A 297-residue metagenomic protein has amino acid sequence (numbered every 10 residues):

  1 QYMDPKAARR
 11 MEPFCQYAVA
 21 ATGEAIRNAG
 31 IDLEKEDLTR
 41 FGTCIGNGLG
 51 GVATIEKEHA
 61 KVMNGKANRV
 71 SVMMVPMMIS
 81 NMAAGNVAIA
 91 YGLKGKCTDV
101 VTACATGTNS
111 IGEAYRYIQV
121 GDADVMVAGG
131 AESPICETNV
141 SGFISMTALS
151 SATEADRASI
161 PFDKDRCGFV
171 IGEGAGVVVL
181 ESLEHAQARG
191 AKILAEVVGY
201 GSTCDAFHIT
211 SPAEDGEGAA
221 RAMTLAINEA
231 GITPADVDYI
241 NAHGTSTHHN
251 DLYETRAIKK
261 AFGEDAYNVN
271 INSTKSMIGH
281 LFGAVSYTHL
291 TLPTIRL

Functional and structural regions predicted by a protein language model:
Q1-A7, Y17-E24, G48, N86-I89 (+2 more regions): Conserved beta-strand-centric core segments of catalytic alpha/beta enzyme folds
Q1-T102, A131-V140, P234-L252: Conserved beta-ketoacyl condensing-enzyme motif
A18-A29, A83, S110, S182-L183 (+3 more regions): Short, well-ordered amphipathic alpha-helical segments that serve as non-catalytic structural scaffolds within diverse
A53-A67, Y117-V120, V140-T153, E214-D215 (+1 more regions): A glycine- and small-aliphatic-rich helix-loop capping segment at beta-alpha/alpha-beta transitions that lines
E154-A230, D238-Y239: Condensing-enzyme catalytic core mediating Claisen C-C bond formation in acyl metabolism
F207-G216, T245-F262, L281-Y287: Short glycine/threonine-rich loop-to-helix capping motif typified by GTGT followed within a few residues by an Asp-Pro
A226, T233-G244, N250-M277: A beta-strand-loop signature enriched in Asp, Gly, Thr, and Trp that corresponds to the sialidase/neuraminidase Asp-box
T288-T294: Conserved small/polar residues in nucleotide/adenosyl-binding loops
